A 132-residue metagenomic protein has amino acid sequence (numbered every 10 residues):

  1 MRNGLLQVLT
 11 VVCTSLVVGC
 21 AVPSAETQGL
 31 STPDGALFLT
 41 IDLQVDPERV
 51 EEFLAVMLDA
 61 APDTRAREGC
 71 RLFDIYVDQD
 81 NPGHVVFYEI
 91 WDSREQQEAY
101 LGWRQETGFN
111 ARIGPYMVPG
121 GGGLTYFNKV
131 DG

Functional and structural regions predicted by a protein language model:
M1-T10: Bacterial N-terminal signal peptides that target proteins for export
L9, A21-P23, G29-T32, P62-R71 (+1 more regions): An amphipathic, aromatic/His-enriched active-site/gating alpha helix that lines ligand/cofactor pockets
V17-G19: C-terminal motif of bacterial Sec signal peptides marking the signal peptidase cleavage site
L37-Q44, D74-L101: Short, well-ordered beta-strand segments in beta-rich or mixed alpha/beta enzyme and ligand-binding folds
Q44-F53: Short, surface-exposed ligand-recognition loops at beta-strand->loop->(often short) alpha-helix junctions that present
M57, A61: Short amphipathic alpha-helical/adjacent loop interface patches that line ligand and macromolecule-binding sites
Y76, T125-F127: Solvent-exposed beta-strand sheet faces enriched in polar/charged residues
D131-G132: Short, solvent-exposed mixed-charge patches
